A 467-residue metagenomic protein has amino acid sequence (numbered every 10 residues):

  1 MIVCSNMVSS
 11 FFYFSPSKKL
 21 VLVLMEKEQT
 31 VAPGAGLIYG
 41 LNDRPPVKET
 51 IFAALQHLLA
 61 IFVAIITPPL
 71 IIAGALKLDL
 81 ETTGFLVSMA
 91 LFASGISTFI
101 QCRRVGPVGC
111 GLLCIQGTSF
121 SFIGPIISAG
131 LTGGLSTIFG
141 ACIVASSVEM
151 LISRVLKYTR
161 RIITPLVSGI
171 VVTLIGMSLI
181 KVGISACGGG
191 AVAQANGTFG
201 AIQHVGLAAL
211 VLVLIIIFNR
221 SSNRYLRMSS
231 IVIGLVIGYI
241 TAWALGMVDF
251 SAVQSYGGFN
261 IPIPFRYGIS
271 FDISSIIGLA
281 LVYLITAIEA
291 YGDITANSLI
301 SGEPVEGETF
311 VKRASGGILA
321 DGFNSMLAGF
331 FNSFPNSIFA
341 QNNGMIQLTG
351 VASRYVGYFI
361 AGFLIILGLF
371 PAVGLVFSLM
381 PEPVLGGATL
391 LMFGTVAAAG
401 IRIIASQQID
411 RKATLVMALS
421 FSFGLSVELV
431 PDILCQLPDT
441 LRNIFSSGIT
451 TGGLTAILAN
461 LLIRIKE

Functional and structural regions predicted by a protein language model:
F14, K19-A53, A252-I263, L299-G316 (+1 more regions): Intrinsically disordered, low-complexity non-transmembrane regions of multi-pass membrane transporters
E26-L113, S121-A129: N-terminal signal-anchor module of multipass membrane proteins
V47, A73-F92, I96-G109, L281-R354: Membrane-embedded helical hairpins/re-entrant loop segments and their flanking transmembrane helices within multi-pass
K48-A60, I65, G200-L212, S229-S230 (+3 more regions): Hydrophobic, membrane-embedded alpha-helices of multi-pass small-molecule transporters
T50, A54-L58, C142, L166 (+4 more regions): Hydrophobic alpha-helical transmembrane segments of multi-pass small-molecule transporters/permeases
F85, P107-F120, R161-I170, R227-V232 (+4 more regions): Short, non-helical or kinked segments that cap or interrupt transmembrane helices
A129-A252, F359-E467: Membrane-embedded alpha-helical modules
